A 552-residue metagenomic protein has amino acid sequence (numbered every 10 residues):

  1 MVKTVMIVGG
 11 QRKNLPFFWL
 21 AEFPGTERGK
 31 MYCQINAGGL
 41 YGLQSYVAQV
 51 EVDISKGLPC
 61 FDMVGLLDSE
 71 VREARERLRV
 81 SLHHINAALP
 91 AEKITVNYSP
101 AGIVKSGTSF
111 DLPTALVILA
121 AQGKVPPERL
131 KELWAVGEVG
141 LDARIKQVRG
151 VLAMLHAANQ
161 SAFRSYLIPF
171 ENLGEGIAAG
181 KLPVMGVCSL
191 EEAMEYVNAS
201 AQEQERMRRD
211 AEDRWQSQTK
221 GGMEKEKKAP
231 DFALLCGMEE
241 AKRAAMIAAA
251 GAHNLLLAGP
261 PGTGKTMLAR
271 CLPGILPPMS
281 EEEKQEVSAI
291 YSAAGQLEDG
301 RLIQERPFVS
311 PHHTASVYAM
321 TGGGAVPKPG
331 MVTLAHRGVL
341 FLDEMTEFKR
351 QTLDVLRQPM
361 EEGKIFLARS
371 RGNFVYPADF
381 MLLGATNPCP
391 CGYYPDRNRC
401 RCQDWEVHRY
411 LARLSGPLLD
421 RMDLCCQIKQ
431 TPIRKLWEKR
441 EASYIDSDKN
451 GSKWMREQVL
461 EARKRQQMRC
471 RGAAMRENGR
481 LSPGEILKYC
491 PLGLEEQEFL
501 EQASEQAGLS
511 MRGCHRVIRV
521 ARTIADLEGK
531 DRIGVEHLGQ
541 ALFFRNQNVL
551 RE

Functional and structural regions predicted by a protein language model:
V2-G9, N14-F18, E22-L256, P260 (+4 more regions): Peripheral, non-AAA+ core regions of ATP-driven protein-machinery
S45-I54, M320, D423-Q430: Short beta-strand elements
L67-R75, P90, N97-G107, V326-P327 (+1 more regions): Basic, amphipathic alpha-helical bundle interface domains used for macromolecular binding and assembly
L257-Q296: Walker A/P-loop
L302-P311, Y318-A319: Inter-Walker segment of RecA-like/P-loop motor cores
Y318-V339: Conserved alpha-helical scaffold flanking the Walker A/P-loop in AAA+ ATPase domains
D343-E344: Walker B catalytic acidic pair
